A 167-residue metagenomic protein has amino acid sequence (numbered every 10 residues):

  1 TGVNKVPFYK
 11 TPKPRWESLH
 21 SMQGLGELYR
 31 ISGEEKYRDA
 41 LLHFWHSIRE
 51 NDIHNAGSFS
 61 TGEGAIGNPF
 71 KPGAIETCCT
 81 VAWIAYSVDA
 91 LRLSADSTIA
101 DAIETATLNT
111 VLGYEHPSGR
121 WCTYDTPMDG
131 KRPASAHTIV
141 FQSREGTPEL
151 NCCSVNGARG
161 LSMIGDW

Functional and structural regions predicted by a protein language model:
T1-W167: Glycan-recognition and catalytic cores of secretory/periplasmic carbohydrate-active enzymes
